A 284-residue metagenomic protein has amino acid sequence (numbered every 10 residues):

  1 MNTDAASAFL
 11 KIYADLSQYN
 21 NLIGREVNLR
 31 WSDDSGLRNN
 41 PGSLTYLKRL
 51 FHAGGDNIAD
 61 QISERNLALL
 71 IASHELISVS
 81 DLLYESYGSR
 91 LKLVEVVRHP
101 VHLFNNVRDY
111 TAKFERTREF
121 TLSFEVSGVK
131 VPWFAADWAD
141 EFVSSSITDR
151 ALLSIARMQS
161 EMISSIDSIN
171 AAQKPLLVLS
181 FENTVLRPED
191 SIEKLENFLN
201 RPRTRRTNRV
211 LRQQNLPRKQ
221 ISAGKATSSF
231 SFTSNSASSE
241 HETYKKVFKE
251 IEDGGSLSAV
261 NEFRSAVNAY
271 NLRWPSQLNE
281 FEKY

Functional and structural regions predicted by a protein language model:
M1-I71, G128-D140: PAPS-dependent sulfation machinery
A72-E75, Y87-D109: Conserved phosphate-donor/acceptor-positioning beta-strand/loop module used by diverse small-molecule
I77-S80, V101-N106, A112, V185-P188: Short catalytic/ligand-binding loop motif for oxyanion handling, primarily in non-cytosolic enzymes, centered on
D81-S86: A short acidic, amphipathic alpha-helical/loop segment
Y87, Y110-K113, K194-L195: Short secondary-structure boundary/capping segments
N105-D109, R116, D190-I192, A223: Short aromatic-enriched loop/helix-cap "lid" or pocket-rim segments at secondary-structure transitions that line
K113-A136: Long, charge-dense
P132-V178, T184-Y284: PAPS-dependent sulfotransferases, especially Golgi type II membrane carbohydrate sulfotransferases
